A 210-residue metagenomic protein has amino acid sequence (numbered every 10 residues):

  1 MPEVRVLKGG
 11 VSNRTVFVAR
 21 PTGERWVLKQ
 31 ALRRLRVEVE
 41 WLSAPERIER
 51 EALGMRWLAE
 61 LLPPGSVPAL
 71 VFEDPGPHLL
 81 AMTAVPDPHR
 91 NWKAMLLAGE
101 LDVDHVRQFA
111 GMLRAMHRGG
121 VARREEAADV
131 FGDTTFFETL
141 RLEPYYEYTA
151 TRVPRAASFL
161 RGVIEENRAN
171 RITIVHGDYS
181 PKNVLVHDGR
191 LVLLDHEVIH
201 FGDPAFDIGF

Functional and structural regions predicted by a protein language model:
M1-V4: Juxta-kinase regulatory segment immediately upstream of eukaryotic protein kinase catalytic domains
L7, F17-R124: ATP-binding pocket architecture of kinase catalytic cores
R14: Conserved N-lobe ATP-binding subsite of Hanks-type protein kinase domains, especially the beta3 VAIK lysine
L32, V37-E40, R47, H187-F210: Active-site Asp-x-Gly
T83, M116-E166: Active-site catalytic-loop/activation-segment of kinase and kinase-like phosphoryl-transfer enzymes
I172-I174, L191: Conserved protein kinase catalytic-loop anchor
I174-G177, P181: Catalytic-loop of the protein kinase fold
